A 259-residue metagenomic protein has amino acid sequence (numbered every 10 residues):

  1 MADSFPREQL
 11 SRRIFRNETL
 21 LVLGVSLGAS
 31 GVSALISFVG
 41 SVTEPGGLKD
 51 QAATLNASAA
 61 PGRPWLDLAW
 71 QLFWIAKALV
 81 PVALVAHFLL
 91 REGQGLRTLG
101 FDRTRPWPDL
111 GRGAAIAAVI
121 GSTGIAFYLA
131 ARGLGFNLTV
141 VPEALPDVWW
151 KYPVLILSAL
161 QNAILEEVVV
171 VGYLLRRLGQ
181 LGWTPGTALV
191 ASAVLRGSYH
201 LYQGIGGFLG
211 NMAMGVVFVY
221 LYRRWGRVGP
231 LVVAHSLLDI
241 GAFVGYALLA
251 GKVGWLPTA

Functional and structural regions predicted by a protein language model:
M1-T98, F243-A259: N-terminal, membrane-interfacial amphipathic/helix-forming hydrophobic leader that caps and precedes the first
R7-F15, S58-A60, G100-R105, V141-W150 (+2 more regions): Helix-boundary and loop/linker segments of multi-pass membrane transporters
I14-V22, L66-W70, W74, A78 (+5 more regions): Residue-level signature of transmembrane alpha-helical entry/exit and packing/kink sites in multi-pass membrane
L27, Q94-L96, R105, D109 (+2 more regions): Generic structural microfeature
L27-G31, G121-I125, L129-A259: Transmembrane helix-loop-helix hairpins at the membrane interface of multi-pass integral membrane proteins
Q51, R103-L110, L174-G182: Hydrophobic alpha-helical segments of integral membrane proteins, encompassing both true transmembrane helices
T98-S122: Interfacial segments of alpha-helical transmembrane regions
